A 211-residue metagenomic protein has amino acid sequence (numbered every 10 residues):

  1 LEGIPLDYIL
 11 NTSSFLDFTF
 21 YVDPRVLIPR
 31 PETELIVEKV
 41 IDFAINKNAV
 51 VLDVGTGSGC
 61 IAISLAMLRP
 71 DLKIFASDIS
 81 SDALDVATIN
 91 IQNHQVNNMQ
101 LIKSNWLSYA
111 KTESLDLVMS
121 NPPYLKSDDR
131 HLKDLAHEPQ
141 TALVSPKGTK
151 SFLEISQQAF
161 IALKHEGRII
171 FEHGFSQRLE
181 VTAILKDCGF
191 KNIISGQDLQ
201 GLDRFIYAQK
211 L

Functional and structural regions predicted by a protein language model:
L1-D42: Conserved AdoMet
D7, L125, S176: Active-site beta-alpha loop architecture of Rossmann-like, nucleotide-cofactor-dependent enzymes
T19, K73, N98-Q100, K191-I194: Conserved beta-strand segments of alpha/beta enzyme cores
P29, G57, L199-L202: Short glycine/threonine-rich catalytic loop with a Thr-x-Gly-x-Asp
L35-H131: Conserved SAM/SAH cofactor-binding pocket of Class I
T88-I89, R130-K133, S156, T182-I184: Short amphipathic alpha-helical segments
P122-S151: Mobile active-site "lid"/loop adjacent to the S-adenosyl-L-methionine
K147-Q209: Conserved Class I SAM-dependent methyltransferase catalytic core
